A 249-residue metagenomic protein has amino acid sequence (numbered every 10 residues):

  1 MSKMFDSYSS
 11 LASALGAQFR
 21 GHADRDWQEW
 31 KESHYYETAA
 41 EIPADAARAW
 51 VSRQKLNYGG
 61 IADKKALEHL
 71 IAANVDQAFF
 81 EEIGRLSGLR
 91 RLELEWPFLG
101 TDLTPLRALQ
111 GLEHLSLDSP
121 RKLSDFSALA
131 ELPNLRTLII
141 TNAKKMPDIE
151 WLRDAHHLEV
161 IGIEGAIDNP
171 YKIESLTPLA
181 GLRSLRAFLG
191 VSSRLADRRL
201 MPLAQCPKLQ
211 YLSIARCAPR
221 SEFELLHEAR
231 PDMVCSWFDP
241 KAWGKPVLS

Functional and structural regions predicted by a protein language model:
K3-S249: Concave beta-strand-loop units of leucine-rich repeat
